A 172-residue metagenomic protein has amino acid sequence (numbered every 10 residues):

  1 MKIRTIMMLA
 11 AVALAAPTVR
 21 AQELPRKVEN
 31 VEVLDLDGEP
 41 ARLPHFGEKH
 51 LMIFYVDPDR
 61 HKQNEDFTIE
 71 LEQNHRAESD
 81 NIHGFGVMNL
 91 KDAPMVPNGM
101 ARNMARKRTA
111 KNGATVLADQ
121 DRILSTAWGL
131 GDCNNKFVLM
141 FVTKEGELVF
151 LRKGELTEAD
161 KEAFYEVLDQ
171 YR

Functional and structural regions predicted by a protein language model:
M1-M7: Bacterial N-terminal signal peptides that target proteins for export
M7-A15: Bacterial N-terminal signal peptides
P17-A21: Sec/Tat signal peptide C-region and signal peptidase I cleavage site
V31-H50: A short beta-strand-turn-helix
P44-E65: Short active-site neighborhood of thiol/selenol oxidoreductases, capturing the structured segment around
H61-R108: Structural microenvironment flanking redox-active thiols in thiol-disulfide oxidoreductases
F85, R102-N135: Short, internal strand/loop/helix patches that form the active-site neighborhood or redox-interaction surface
N135-R172: Thiol-/selenol-based redox modules, centered on thioredoxin-like and closely related oxidoreductase domains
